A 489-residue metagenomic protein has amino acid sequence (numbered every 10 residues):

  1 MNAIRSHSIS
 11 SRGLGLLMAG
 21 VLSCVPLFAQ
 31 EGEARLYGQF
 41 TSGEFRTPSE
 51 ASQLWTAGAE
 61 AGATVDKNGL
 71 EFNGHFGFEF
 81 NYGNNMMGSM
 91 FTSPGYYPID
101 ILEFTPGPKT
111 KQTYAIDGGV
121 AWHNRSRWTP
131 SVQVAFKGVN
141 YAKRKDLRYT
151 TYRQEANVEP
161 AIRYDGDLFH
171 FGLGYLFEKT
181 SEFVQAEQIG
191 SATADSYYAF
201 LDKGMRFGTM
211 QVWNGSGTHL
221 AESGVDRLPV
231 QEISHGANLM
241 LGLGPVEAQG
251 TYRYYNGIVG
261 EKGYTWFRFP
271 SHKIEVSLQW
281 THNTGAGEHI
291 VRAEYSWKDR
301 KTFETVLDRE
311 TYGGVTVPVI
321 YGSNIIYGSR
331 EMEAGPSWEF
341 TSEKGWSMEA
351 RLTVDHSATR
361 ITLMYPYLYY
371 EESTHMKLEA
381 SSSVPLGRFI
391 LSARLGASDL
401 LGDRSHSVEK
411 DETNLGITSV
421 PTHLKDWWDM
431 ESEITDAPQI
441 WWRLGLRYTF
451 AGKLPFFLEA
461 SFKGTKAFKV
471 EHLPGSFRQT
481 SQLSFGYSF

Functional and structural regions predicted by a protein language model:
Q30-G32, N68-G74, S126-V132, D167-L173 (+7 more regions): Outer-envelope beta-barrel architecture signal
G32-F40, G74-F80, V132-G138, L173-K179 (+8 more regions): Transmembrane beta-barrel strands of outer-membrane/channel proteins
G43-S49, N85-F91, Y141-Y149, V184-G190 (+5 more regions): Outer-membrane beta-barrel translocator domains and adjoining extracellular loop/strand segments of Gram-negative
S49-W55, P106-T110, R148-Y152, D195 (+6 more regions): Replace "Gram-negative outer membrane beta-barrel proteins" with "bacterial and organellar outer membrane beta-barrel
A63-K67, W122, I162-G166, L239-L243 (+5 more regions): Residue-level signature of outer-membrane beta-barrel architecture
G88-D100, F177-Q231, N256-W266, E304-T316: Short, flexible helix-coil linker/hinge segments at the edges of structured domains or between repeats
G217-L352: Long, internal scaffold/assembly segments composed of regular secondary structure
F477-F489: Outer-membrane beta-barrel "beta-signal"
